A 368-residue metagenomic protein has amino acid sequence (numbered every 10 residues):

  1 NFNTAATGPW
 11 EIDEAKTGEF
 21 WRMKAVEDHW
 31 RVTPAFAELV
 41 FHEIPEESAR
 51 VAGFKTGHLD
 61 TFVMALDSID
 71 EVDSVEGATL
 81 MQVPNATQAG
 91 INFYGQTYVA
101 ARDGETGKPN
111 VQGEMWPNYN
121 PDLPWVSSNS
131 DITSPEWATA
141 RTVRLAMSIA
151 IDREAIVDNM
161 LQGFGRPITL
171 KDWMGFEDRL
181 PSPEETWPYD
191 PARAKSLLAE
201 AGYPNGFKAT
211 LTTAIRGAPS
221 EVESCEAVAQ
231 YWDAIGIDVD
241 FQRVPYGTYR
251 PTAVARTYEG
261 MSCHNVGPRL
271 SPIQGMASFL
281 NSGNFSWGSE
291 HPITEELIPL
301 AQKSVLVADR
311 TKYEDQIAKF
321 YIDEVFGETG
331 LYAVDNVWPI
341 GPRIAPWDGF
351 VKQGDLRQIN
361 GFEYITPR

Functional and structural regions predicted by a protein language model:
N1-T7, I12-E14, R31-A35, D73-V83 (+6 more regions): Short, solvent-exposed loop/beta-turn-alpha elements that line the ligand-binding surface or hinge of extracytoplasmic
A6, D158-L161, A201-R216, M261-N265 (+1 more regions): Bilobed periplasmic-binding protein-like "clamshell/Venus-flytrap" ligand-binding domains
G8-D13, W21-R22, A37-E43, A89 (+1 more regions): Short, well-ordered beta-strand elements
V26-V72, N85-A86, D238-D240, P245: Ligand-site clamp/hinge motif
D28, A37, S48-T56, D70 (+12 more regions): Solvent-exposed, polar/charged alpha-helical surfaces in well-ordered, non-transmembrane soluble domains, broadly
R31-H42, P204-T210, A229-V244, E296 (+3 more regions): A local structural motif
M64, V75-Q82, S224, Q230-N284 (+2 more regions): Periplasmic binding protein-like
A138-R141, S148-I151, Q162-E200, R216-E223: Structural transition elements
